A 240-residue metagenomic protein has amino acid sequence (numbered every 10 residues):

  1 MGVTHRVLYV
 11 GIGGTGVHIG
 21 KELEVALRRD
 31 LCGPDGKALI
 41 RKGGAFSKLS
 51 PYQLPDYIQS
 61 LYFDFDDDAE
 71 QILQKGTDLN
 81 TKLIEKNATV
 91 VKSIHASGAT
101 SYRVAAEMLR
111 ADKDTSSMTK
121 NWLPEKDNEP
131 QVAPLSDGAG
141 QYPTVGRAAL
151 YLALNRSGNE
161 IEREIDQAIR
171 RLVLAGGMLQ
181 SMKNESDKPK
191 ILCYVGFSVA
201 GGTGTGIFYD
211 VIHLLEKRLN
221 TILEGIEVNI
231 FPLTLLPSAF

Functional and structural regions predicted by a protein language model:
M1-F197, G206-F240: Segments that form or flank anion-binding pockets
